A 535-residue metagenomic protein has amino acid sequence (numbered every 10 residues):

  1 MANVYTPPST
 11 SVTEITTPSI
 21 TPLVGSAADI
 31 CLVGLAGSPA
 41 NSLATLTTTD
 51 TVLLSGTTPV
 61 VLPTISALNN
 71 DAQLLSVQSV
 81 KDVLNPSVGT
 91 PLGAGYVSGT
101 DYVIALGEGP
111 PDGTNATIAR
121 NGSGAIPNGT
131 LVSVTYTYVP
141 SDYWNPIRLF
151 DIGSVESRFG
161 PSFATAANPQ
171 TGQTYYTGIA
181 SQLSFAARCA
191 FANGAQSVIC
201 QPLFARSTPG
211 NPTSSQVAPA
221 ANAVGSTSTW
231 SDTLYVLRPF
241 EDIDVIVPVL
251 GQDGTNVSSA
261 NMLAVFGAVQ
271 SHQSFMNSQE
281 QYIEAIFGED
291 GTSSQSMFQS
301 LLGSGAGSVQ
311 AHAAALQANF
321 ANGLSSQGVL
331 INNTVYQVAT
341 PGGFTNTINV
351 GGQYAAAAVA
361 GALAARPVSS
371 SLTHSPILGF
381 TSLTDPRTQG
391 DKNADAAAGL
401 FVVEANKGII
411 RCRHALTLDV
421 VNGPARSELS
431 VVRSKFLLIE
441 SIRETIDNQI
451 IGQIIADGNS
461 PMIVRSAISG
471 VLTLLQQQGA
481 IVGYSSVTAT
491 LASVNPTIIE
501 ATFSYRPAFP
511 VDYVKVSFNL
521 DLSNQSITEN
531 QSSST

Functional and structural regions predicted by a protein language model:
M1-T535: Surface-exposed assembly/interface segments
